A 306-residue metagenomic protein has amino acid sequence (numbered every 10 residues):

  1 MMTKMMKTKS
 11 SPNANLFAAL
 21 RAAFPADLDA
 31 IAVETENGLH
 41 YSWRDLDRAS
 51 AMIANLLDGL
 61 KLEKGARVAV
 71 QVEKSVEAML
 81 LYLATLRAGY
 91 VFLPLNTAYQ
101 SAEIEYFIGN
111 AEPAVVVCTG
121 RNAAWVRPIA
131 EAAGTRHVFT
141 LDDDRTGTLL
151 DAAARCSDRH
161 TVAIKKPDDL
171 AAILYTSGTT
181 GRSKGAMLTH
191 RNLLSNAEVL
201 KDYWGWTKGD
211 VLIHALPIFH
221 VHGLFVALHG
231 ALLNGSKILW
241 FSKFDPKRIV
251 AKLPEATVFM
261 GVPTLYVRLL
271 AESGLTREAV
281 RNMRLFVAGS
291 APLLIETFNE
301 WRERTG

Functional and structural regions predicted by a protein language model:
K9-A32: A short N-terminal helical cap/helix-turn-helix that marks the beginning of AMP-binding/adenylate-forming
P12, D29-S75, M79-L83, Q100-E105: Conserved AMP-binding/adenylate-forming core of the ANL superfamily
N13, L28-D29, C156-Y175, R182 (+1 more regions): Conserved pre-ATP/AMP-binding loop-to-beta segment of ANL
H40-R44, A171-S195: Conserved AMP-binding A3 loop
G59-L60, K64, R87-A152, H160: Structural core segment of the AMP-binding/adenylate-forming
R67, E73-L93, T97-S101, G109-V115 (+3 more regions): A short helix-loop-beta submotif of the ANL/AMP-binding
E73, C118-W125, L216, F244-D245 (+1 more regions): Adenylate-forming
L194-V211, F219-V258, E272-G274: Conserved AMP-binding/adenylation subdomain of ANL enzymes
